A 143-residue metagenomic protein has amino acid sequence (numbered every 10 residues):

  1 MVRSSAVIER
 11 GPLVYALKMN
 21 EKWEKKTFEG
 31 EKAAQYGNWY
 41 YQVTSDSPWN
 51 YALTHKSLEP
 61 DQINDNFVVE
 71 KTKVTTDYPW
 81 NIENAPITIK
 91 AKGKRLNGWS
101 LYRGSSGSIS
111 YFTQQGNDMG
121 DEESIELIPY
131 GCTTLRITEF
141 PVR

Functional and structural regions predicted by a protein language model:
V2-R143: C-terminal beta-rich recognition modules with glycine/proline-rich loops and embedded aromatic residues
